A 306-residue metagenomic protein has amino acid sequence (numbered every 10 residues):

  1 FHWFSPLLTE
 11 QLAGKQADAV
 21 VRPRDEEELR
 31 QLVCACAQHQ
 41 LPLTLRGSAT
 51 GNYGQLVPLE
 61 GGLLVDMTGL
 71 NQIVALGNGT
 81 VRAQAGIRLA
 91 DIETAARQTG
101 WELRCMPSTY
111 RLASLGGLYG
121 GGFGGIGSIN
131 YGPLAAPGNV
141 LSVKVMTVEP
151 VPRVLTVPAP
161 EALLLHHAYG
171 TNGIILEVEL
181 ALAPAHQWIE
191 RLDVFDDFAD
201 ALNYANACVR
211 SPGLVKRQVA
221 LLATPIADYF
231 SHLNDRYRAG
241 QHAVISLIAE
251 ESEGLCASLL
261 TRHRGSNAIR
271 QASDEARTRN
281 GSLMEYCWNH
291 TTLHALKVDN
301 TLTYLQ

Functional and structural regions predicted by a protein language model:
F1-C34, T50-T80, I226-L233, E275-N300: N-terminal flexible segment immediately upstream of the FAD-binding catalytic core in FAD-dependent oxidoreductases
A19-R24, I189-V194, T303-Y304: Short, well-ordered beta-strand elements within core beta-sheets of diverse protein domains
E28-Q31, D91, F198-Y204, S252-L260 (+1 more regions): Short, conserved charged micro-motifs
L45-A49, M67, A85, P107-T109: Glycine-rich, histidine-containing beta strand-loop boundary motifs that form or position
Y53-L56, L64, A168-E179, L255-A257: Short, acidic (Asp/Glu-rich) active-site segment that either coordinates a divalent metal cofactor
V74, A85, L89-A90, T94-G213 (+1 more regions): FAD-binding subdomain of flavoenzyme oxidoreductases
C208-Q306: C-terminal substrate-recognition/cap domain of FAD-linked oxidoreductases
